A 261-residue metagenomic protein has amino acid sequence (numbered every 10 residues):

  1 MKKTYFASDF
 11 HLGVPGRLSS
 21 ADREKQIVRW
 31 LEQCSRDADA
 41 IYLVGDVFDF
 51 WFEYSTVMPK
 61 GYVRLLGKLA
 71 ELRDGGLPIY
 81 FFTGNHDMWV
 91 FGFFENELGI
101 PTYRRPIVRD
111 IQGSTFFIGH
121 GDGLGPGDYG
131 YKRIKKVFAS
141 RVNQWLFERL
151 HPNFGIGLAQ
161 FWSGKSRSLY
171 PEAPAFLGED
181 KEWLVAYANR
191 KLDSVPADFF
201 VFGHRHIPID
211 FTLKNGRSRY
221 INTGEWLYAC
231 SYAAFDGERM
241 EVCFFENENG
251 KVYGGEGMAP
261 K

Functional and structural regions predicted by a protein language model:
M1-Y5, R109-F117, L213-R219: Beta-strand-turn-beta hairpins that frame and shape the catalytic cleft of phosphate-ester-processing enzymes
K2-K3, A7, L12-I111: Core catalytic region of metal-dependent phosphoesterases/phosphodiesterases, especially metallo-beta-lactamase-like
H11-L12, F48-D49, D87, G123-L124 (+2 more regions): Short, solvent-exposed loop/turn segments at secondary-structure junctions
G16-R17, F52-Y54, F91-F93, D128-Y129 (+3 more regions): Short glycine-/acidic-enriched loop or helix-start segments at secondary-structure transitions that form or flank
D49-L72, Y170-F200: N-terminal short leaders/motifs
E97, P101-R104, F117, D122 (+2 more regions): Conserved beta-sheet core of the metallophosphoesterase superfamily
G121-W183: Active-site-proximal loop/helix segment associated with metal-binding centers of metalloenzymes
N249-K251, G255-K261: C-terminal regulatory/interaction regions
